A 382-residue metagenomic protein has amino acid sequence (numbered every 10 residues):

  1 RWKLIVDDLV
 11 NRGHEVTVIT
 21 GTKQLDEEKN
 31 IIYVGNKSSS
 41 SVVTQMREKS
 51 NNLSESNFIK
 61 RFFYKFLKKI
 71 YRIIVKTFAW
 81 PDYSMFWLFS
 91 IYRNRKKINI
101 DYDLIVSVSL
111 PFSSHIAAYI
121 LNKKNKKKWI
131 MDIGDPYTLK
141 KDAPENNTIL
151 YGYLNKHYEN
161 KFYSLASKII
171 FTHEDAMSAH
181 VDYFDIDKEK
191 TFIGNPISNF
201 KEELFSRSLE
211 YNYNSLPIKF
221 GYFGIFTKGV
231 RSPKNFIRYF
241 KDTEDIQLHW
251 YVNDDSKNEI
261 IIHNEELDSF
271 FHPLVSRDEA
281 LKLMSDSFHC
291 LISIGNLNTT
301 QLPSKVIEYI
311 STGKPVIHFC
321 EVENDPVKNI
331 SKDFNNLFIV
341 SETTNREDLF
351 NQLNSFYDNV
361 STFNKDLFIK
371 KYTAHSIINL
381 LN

Functional and structural regions predicted by a protein language model:
R1-S41, K168, K188, R238-T243: N-terminal subdomain of nucleotide-sugar transferases
L4-I5, L88-N94, S113-I116, I120-K124 (+1 more regions): Membrane-proximal helix-turn-helix segments that form the acceptor-binding/catalytic region of lipid-linked
I19-F86: A conserved catalytic-core segment of Leloir-type glycosyltransferases
T20, I32-G35, K128-I130, T138 (+2 more regions): Donor nucleotide-sugar binding/catalytic pocket of nucleotide-sugar-dependent glycosyltransferases
N212-V230, I237: Conserved donor-binding/catalytic core segment of Leloir-type glycosyltransferases
T227-R231, S276-L283, C290-E308, V316-N329: Nucleotide-sugar-dependent
H249-V252, K257-L281, F334: Nucleotide-activated donor-binding/catalytic signature segment of Leloir-type glycosyltransferases, i.e., the conserved
S341-N382: A charged, aromatic-enriched C-terminal amphipathic alpha-helix characteristic of glycosyltransferases across folds
